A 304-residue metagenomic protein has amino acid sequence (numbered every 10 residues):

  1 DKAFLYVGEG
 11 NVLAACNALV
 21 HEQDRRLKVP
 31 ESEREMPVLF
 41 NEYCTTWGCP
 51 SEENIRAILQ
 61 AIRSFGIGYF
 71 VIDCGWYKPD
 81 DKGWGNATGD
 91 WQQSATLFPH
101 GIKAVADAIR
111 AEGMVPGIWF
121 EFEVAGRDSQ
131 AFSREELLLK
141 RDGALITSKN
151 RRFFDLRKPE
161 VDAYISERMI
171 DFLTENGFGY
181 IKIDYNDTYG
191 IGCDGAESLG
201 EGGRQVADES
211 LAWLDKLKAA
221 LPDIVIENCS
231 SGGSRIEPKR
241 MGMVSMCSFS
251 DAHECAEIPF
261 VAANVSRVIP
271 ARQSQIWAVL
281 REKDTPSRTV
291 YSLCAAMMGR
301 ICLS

Functional and structural regions predicted by a protein language model:
D1-N11: Short Pro-Gly-centered flexible turn/kink motifs
V7, F120-E121, N228-G232: Acidic carboxylate-rich catalytic motifs and surrounding loops in phosphoryl-/glycosyl-chemistry enzymes
G10-E31: N-terminal carbohydrate-binding accessory modules
V12-C16, C49-E52, L280: Short conserved micro-motifs at the rims of enzyme active sites and ligand-binding pockets
E31-I170, N176, Y180, G190-I191: Aromatic-lined carbohydrate-binding/catalytic grooves of carbohydrate-active enzymes
S94-G101, V105-A111, S133-V290, M298-R300: Active-site neighborhood of glycoside hydrolase catalytic domains
A295: C-terminal catalytic subdomain
S304: A glycine-rich beta-turn/hairpin centered on an aromatic-Pro dipeptide
